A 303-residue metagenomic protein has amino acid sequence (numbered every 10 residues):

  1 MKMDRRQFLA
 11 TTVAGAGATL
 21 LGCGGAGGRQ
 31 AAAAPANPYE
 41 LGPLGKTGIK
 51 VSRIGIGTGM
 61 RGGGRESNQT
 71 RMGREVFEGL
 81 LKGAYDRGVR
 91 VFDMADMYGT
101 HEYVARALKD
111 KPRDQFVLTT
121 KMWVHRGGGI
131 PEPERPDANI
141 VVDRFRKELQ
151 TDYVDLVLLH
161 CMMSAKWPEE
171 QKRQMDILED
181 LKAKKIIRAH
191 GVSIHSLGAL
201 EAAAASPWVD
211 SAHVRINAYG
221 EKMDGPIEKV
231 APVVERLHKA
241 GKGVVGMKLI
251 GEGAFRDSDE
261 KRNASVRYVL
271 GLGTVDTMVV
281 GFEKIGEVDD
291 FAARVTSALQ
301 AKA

Functional and structural regions predicted by a protein language model:
K2-F116, Y268, L272, D276: N-terminal binding-site loop/beta-alpha segment at the start of enzyme catalytic domains that lines or forms
R6, C161-A303: Beta/alpha (TIM)-barrel catalytic core signal, keyed to glycine-rich beta->alpha loops juxtaposed to Asp/Glu that bind
A36-G42, H101-E102, I140-F145, S196-L200 (+1 more regions): Alpha-helical scaffolding within the catalytic cores of extracellular/periplasmic polymer-degrading hydrolases
L44, I56, F92, L118 (+4 more regions): Conserved, mostly hydrophobic/aromatic
K46-G48, A105-R113, R146-Q150, A204-P207 (+1 more regions): Acidic (Asp/Glu)-rich catalytic clusters
M60-R74, H125-P136, R256-S258: Active-site mouth loops of central-metabolism enzymes
Q69-G83, E134-E148, H195-A202, K261-Y268: Short, acidic/polar
L149-A165: Active-site groove signature of glycoside hydrolases
